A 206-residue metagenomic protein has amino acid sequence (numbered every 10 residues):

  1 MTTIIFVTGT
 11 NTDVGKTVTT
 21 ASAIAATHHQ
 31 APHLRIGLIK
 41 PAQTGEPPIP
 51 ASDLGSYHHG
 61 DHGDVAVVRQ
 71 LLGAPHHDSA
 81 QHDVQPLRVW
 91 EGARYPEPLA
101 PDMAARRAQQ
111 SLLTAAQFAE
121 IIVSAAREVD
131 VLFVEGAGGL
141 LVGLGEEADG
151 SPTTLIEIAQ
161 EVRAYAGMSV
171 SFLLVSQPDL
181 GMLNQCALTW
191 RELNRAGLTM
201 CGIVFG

Functional and structural regions predicted by a protein language model:
M1-F6, R35: Extreme N-terminal starter segment of soluble prokaryotic enzymes
F6-T20: Glycine-rich phosphate-binding P-loop
V7, G37-K40, R88-E91, L132-G136 (+1 more regions): General beta-strand structural signal in soluble alpha/beta enzymes
N11-D13, Q43-P48, S52-D53, L140 (+2 more regions): Short histidine/acidic/glycine/proline-rich micro-motifs that form metal- and phosphate-coordinating active-site loops
V18-L112, A116, V123-S124: N-terminal phosphate/diphosphate-binding loop that engages ATP/GTP or pyrophosphate donors across diverse enzyme folds
A116-E128, P152-A159: Short, charged beta->alpha transition segments
V131, G136-G206: Conserved catalytic-core segment of NTP-binding enzymes
